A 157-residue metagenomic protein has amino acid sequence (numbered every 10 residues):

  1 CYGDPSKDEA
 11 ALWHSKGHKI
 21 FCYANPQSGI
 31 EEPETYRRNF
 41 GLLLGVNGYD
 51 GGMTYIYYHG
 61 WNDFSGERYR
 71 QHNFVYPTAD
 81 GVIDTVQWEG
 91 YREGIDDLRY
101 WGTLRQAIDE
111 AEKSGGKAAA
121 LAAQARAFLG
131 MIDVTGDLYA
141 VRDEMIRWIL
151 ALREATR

Functional and structural regions predicted by a protein language model:
C1-D63: Catalytic-core regions of glycoside hydrolase
D50, F64-R157: Catalytic domains of carbohydrate-active enzymes that cleave complex glycans
